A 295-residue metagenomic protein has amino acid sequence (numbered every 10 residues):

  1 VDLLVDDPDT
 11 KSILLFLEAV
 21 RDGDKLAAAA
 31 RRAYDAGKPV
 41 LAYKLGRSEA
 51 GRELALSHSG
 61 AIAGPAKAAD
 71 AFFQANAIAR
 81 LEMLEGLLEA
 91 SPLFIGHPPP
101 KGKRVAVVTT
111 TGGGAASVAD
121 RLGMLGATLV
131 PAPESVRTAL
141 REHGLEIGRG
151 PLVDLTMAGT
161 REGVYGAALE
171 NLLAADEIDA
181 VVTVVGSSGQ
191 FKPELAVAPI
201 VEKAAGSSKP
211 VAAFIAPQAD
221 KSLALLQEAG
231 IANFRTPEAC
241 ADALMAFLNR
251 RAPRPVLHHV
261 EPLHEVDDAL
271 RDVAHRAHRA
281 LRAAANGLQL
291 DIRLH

Functional and structural regions predicted by a protein language model:
V1-L263, D267, R271-H278, A285-G287 (+1 more regions): Catalytic-core regions of core metabolic enzymes, especially those transforming organic acids/acyl-group intermediates
